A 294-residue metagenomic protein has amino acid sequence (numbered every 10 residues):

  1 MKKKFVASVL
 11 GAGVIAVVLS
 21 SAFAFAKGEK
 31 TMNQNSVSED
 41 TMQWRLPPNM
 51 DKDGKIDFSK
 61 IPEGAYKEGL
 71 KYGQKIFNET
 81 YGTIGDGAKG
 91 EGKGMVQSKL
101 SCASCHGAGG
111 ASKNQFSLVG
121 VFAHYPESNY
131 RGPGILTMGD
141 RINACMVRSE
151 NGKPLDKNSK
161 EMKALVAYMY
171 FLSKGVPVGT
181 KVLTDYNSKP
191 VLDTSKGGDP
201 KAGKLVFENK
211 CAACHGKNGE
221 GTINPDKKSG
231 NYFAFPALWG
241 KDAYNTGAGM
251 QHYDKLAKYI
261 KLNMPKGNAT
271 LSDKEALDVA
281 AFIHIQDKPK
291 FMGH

Functional and structural regions predicted by a protein language model:
K2-I84, S128-P200: Post-cleavage N-terminal segment of exported redox proteins
T31-N33, K67-Y72, I76, T80-I84 (+3 more regions): Extracytoplasmic electron-transfer domains, predominantly the class I c-type cytochrome c fold
A65-G109, S195-F235: Sequence/structural segment immediately N-terminal to covalent heme-attachment motifs in c-type and related
K89-K93, G120-A123, V182-V191, G240: Short linear capping/connector segments at secondary-structure termini
E91-M95, P154-S159, T270: A glycine-rich, coil/turn loop motif that links secondary-structure elements
A103-S112, Y170, C214-G221, W239-A243 (+1 more regions): Detector for the c-type heme attachment site
K113-V119, P177-K181, I223-K227, F291-H294: Short, solvent-exposed loop/turn and secondary-structure capping segments
